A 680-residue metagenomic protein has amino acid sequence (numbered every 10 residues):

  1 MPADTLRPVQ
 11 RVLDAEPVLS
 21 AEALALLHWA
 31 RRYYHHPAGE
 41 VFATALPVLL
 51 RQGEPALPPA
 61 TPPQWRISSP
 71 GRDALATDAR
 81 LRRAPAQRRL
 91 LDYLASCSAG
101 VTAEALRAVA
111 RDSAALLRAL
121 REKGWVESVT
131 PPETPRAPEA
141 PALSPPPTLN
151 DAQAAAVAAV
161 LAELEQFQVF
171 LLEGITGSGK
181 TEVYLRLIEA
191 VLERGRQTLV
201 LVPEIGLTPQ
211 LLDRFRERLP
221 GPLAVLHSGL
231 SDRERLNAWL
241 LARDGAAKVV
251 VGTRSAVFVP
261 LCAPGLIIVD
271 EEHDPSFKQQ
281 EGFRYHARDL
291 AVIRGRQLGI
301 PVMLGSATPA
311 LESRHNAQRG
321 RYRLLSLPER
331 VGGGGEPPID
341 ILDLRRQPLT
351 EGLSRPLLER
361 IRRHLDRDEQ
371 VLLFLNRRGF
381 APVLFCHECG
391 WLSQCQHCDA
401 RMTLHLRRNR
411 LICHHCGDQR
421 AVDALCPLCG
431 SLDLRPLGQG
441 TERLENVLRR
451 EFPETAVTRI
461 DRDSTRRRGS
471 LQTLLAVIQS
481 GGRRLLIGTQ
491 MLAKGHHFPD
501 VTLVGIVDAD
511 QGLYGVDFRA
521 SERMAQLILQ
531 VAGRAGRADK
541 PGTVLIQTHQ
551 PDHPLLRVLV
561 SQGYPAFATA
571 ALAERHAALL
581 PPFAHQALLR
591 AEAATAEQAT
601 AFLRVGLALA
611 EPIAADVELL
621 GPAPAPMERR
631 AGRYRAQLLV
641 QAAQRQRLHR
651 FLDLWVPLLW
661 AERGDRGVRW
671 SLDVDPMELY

Functional and structural regions predicted by a protein language model:
M1-S306, S313, Q318-G334, D366 (+3 more regions): Accessory, non-ATPase domains that flank or precede helicase/AAA+ motor cores in DNA-metabolism machines
M1-V18, G100-A108, R410-H415, C429-S464 (+3 more regions): Conserved nucleotide-binding/hydrolysis modules and their immediate coupling elements across P-loop/ASCE NTPase motors
E16-P17, L223-D232, D274-Y285, R345-E351 (+3 more regions): Flexible beta-alpha connector loops of hexameric P-loop NTPases
L46-L81, R345, W391-Q394, E451-A456 (+4 more regions): Accessory helical-bundle/CTD segments and flexible terminal tails appended to RecA-like ATPase motors
R196-L211, R363-H387, L434-E445, D461 (+1 more regions): Conserved strand-helix element at the start of the C-terminal RecA-like helicase core
L199, L219-L230, Q396-H397, T403 (+3 more regions): Conserved RecA-like helicase motor-core motifs
V202-P209, R218, A224-N237, G252-F258 (+6 more regions): Conserved helicase motor
D232, A247, E281, H286 (+4 more regions): Cys/His-rich Zn2+-binding cysteine-cluster or related metal-binding knuckle/ribbon modules and their
